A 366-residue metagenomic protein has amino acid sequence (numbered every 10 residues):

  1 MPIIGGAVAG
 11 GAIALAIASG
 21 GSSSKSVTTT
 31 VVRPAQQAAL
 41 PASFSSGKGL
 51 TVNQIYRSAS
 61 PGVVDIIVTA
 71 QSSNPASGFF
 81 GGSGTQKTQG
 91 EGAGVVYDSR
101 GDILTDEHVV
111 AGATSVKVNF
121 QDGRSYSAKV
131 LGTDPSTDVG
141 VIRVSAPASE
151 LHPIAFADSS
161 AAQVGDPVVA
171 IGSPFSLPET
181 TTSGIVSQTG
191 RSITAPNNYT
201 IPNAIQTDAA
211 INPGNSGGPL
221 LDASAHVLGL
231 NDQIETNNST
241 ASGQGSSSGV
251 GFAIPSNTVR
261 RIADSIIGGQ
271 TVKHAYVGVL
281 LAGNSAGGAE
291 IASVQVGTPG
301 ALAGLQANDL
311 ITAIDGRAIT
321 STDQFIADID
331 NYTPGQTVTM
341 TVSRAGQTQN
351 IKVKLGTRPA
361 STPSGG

Functional and structural regions predicted by a protein language model:
P2-G287, V296, A303, R317 (+3 more regions): Serine-dependent protease modules
N308: Conserved catalytic motifs of ABC-family nucleotide-binding domains
I351-K354: Edge beta-strands of extracellular beta-sandwich domains
